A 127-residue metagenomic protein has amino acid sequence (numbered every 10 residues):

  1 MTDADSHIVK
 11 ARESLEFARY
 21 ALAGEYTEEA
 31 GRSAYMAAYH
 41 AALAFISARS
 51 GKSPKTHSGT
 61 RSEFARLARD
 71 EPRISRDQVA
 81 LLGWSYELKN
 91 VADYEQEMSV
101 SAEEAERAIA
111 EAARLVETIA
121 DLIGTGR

Functional and structural regions predicted by a protein language model:
M1-R127: Terminal alpha-helical segments
